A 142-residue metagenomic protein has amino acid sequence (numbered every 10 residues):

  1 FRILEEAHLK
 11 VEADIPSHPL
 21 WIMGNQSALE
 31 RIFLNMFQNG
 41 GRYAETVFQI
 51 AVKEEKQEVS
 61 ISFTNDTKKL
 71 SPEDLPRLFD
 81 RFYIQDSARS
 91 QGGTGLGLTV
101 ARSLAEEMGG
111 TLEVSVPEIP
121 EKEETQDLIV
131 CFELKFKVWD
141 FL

Functional and structural regions predicted by a protein language model:
K10-L20: Conserved catalytic submotifs in the C-terminal HATPase_c
L29-E30: A residue-level detector for a conserved hydrophobic packing site within the catalytic ATP-binding domain
G40-G41: Short helix-loop "hinge" at the ATP-lid/N-box region of the Bergerat-fold HATPase_c
V47-Q57: Short beta-strand/loop element within the Bergerat-fold HATPase_c
L70-F82: Short conserved segment of the HATPase_c
G97, A101: Short alpha-helical Gxxx[C/S/T] motif in the catalytic ATP-binding
